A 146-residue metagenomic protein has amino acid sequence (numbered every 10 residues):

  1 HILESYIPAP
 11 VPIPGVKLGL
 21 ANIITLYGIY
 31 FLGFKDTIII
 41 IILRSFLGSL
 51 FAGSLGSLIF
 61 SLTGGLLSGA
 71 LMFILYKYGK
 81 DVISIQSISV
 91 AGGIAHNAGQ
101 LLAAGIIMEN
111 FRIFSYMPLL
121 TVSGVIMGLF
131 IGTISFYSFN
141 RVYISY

Functional and structural regions predicted by a protein language model:
H1-E4, I29, G48, A52 (+4 more regions): Structural signal for membrane-spanning alpha-helices in multi-pass inner-membrane proteins, emphasizing helix cores
H1-Y27: Hydrophobic transmembrane alpha-helices
E4, P8, P12, L32 (+4 more regions): Short helix-capping/hinge motifs at transmembrane helix termini and TM-loop junctions
I13-V16, L58-T63: Structural signature of hydrophobic alpha-helical transmembrane segments
G15, D36-T37: A glycine-rich, hydrophobic loop/mini-helix early in the fold
L20-K35, L71-Y76: Generic transmembrane alpha-helix motif of multi-pass integral membrane proteins
I29, I40, R44, G48 (+8 more regions): Alpha-helical transmembrane segments in multi-pass membrane proteins
S54, L58-I59, Y78-Y146: Membrane-embedded alpha-helical hairpins and interfacial helices in multi-pass inner-membrane proteins
